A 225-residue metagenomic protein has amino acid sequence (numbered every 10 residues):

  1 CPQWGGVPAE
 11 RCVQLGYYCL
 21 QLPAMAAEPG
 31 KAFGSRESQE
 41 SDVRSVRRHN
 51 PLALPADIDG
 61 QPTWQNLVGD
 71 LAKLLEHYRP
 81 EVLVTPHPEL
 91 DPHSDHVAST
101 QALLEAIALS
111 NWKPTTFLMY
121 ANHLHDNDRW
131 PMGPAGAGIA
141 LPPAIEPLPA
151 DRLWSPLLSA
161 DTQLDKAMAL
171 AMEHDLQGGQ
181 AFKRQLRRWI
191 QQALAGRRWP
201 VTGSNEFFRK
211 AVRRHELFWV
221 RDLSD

Functional and structural regions predicted by a protein language model:
C1-Q14: Glycine-rich phosphate-binding loop and adjoining beta1-alpha1-beta2 segment of Rossmann-like nucleotide-binding folds
V7, L20-D225: Metal-dependent de-N-acetylase/amidase catalytic core
L15-C19: Short loop/turn segments at strand-loop or loop-helix junctions that form parts of catalytic or ligand-binding pockets
